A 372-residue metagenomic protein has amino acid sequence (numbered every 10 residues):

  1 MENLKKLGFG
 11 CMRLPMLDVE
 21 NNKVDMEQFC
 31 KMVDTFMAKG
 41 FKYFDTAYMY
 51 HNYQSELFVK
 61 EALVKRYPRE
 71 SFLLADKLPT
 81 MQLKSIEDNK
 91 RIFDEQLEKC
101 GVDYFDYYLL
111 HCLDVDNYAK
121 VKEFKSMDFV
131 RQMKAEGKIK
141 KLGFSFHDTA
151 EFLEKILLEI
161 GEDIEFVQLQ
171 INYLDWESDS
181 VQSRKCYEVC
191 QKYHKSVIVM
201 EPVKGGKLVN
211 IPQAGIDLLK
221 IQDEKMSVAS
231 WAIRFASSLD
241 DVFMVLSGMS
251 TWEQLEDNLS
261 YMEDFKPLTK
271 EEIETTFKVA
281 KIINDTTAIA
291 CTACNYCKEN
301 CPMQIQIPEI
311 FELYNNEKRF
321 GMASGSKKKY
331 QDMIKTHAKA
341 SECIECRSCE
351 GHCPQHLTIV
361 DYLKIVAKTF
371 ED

Functional and structural regions predicted by a protein language model:
M1-F72, F129, A135: N-terminal binding-site loop/beta-alpha segment at the start of enzyme catalytic domains that lines or forms
N3, A38, K60-S71, D94-D103 (+3 more regions): Acidic (Asp/Glu)-rich catalytic clusters
R13-E27, K77-E87, D116-A119, D148 (+1 more regions): Active-site mouth loops of central-metabolism enzymes
N22-F36, K84-G101, D148-E159, V228-F235: Short, acidic/polar
L97-Y118: Active-site groove signature of glycoside hydrolases
L113-T292, Y296-I305, E309-E312, M322-S326 (+2 more regions): Beta/alpha (TIM)-barrel catalytic core signal, keyed to glycine-rich beta->alpha loops juxtaposed to Asp/Glu that bind
A288-Q304, K339-H356: Local cysteine-cluster metal-coordination motifs and their immediate loop/turn environment, predominantly Fe-S cluster
R319-R347, D372: Short Fe-S-cluster ligation motifs
